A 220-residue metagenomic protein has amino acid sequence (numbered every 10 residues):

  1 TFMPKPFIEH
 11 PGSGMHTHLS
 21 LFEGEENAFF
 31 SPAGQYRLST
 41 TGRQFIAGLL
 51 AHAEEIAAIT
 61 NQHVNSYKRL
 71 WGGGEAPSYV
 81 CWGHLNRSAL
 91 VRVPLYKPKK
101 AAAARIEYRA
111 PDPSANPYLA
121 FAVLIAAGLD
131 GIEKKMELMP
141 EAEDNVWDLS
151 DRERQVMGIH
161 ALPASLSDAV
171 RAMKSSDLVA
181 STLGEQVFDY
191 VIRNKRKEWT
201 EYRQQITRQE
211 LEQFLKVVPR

Functional and structural regions predicted by a protein language model:
T1, F22-R220: Catalytic-core signal marking the mid-to-C-terminal active-site face
M3-E25: Histidine-centered divalent-metal-coordination microenvironment in nucleic-acid enzymes
